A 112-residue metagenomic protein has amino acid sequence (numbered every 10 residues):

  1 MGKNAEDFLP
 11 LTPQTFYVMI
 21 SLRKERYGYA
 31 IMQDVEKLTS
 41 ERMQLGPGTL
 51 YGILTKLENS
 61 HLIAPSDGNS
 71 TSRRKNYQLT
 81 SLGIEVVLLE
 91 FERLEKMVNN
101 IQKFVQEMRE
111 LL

Functional and structural regions predicted by a protein language model:
M1-N4, Y77: A positively charged, amphipathic N-terminal helix/segment that binds anionic biomolecules
E6-T49: N-terminal helix-turn-helix DNA-binding core of bacterial DNA-binding proteins
M19-I20, Q33, T55, L88 (+1 more regions): A cross-family signal for key residues in well-ordered alpha-helices that form functional helical elements
K37, E41, K56-N59, N100 (+1 more regions): Conserved amphipathic alpha-helical interaction elements at protein-protein interfaces in regulatory, energy-coupling
L50-Y51, L57: Basic amphipathic alpha-helical segments that dock to polyanions
E58-R73, Q78: Beta-hairpin "wing" of winged helix-turn-helix
T71-F91: Basic, amphipathic "hinge/linker" alpha-helix immediately C-terminal to the N-terminal HTH DNA-binding motif
L88-L112: Amphipathic alpha-helical dimerization/coiled-coil segments that flank or bridge DNA-binding/regulatory modules
